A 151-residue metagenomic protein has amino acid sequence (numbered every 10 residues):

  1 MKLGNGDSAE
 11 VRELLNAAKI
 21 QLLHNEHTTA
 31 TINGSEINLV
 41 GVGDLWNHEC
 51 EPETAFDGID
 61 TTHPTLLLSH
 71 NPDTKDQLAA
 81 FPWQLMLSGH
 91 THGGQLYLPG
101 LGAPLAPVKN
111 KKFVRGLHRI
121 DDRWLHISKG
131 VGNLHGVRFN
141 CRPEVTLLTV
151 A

Functional and structural regions predicted by a protein language model:
M1, E26-H27, V42-L45, N71 (+2 more regions): Active-site metal-binding loops of divalent metal-dependent hydrolases
M1-T31: Core catalytic region of metal-dependent phosphoesterases/phosphodiesterases, especially metallo-beta-lactamase-like
K19, E36, P82-M86: Glycine-enriched alpha-helix->loop->beta-strand junction motifs that scaffold or abut catalytic
I20-Q21, H27-V40, D60-T62, R119-L125: Beta-strand-turn-beta hairpins that frame and shape the catalytic cleft of phosphate-ester-processing enzymes
H24-N25, E49-T54, P104, K109-K112: N-terminal post-signal-peptidase region of extra-cytosolic proteins
L39-G41, L66-L68, L87: Structural motif
N47-T61, L68-M86: Active-site-proximal loop/helix segments of hydrolase catalytic cores
P72-L147: Conserved beta-sheet core of the metallophosphoesterase superfamily
